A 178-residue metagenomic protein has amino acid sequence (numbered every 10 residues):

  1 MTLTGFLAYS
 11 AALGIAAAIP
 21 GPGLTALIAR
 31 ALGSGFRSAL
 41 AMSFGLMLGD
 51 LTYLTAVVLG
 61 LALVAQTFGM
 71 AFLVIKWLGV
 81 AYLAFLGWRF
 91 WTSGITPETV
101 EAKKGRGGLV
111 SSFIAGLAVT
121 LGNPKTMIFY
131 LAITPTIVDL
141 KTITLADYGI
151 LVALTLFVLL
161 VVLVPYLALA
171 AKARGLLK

Functional and structural regions predicted by a protein language model:
L3-L73, A132-L151, L163, L167 (+1 more regions): Juxtamembrane transmembrane-helix termini in multi-pass membrane transport proteins
T67-E98, T155-A170, R174-K178: Selective transmembrane alpha-helices of multi-pass membrane proteins
T96-A115, G175: Flexible interhelical linker loops that connect adjacent transmembrane helices in multi-pass membrane transporters
A115-L117, A153-L156: Membrane-interface alpha helices of multi-pass inner-membrane proteins
G116, L121-K125: Selected transmembrane alpha-helices and immediately adjacent juxtamembrane segments of polytopic inner-membrane
T126-F129, V162: Conserved extracellular-gate-facing transmembrane-helix segments in secondary transporters
